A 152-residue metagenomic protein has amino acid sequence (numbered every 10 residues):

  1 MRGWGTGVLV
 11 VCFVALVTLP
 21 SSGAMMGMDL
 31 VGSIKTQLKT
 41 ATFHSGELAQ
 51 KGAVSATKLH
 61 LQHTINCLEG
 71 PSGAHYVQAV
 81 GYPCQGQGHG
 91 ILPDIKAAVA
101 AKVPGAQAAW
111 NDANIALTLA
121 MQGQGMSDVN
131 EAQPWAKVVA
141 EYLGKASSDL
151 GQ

Functional and structural regions predicted by a protein language model:
M1-T6: Positively charged n-region of N-terminal signal peptides that target proteins for export
G7-T18: Bacterial N-terminal signal peptides
L19-A24: C-terminal region of N-terminal signal peptides and the immediate post-cleavage residues of exported proteins
M25-Q152: Mature extracytoplasmic or organellar-lumen-exposed domains after removal of signal/transit peptides
